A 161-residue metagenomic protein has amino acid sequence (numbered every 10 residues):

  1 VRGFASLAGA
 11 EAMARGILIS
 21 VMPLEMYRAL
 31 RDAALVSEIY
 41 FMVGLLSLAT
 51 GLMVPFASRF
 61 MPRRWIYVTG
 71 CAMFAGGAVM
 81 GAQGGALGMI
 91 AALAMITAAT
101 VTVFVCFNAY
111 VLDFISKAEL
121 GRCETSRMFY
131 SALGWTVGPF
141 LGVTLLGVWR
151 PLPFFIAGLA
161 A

Functional and structural regions predicted by a protein language model:
V1-G44: Helix-loop boundary and gating motifs at the non-cytosolic
G9, G88-V103: Hydrophobic core of transmembrane alpha-helices in multi-pass small-molecule transporters, especially MFS/SLC-type
G44-L52, W135-T136: Residue-level signature of mid-helix packing/kink "hotspots" within the transmembrane helices of 12-pass Major
T50-P62, L146: Helix-to-loop junctions at the C-terminal end of transmembrane segments in multipass secondary transporters
W65-V79: Structural signature of the two symmetry-related core transmembrane helices
T102-I115: Intracellular juxtamembrane helix-capping segments at the cytosolic ends of symmetry-related transmembrane helices
P153-A161: Symmetry-related core transmembrane helices of the 12-TM Major Facilitator Superfamily/SLC fold
